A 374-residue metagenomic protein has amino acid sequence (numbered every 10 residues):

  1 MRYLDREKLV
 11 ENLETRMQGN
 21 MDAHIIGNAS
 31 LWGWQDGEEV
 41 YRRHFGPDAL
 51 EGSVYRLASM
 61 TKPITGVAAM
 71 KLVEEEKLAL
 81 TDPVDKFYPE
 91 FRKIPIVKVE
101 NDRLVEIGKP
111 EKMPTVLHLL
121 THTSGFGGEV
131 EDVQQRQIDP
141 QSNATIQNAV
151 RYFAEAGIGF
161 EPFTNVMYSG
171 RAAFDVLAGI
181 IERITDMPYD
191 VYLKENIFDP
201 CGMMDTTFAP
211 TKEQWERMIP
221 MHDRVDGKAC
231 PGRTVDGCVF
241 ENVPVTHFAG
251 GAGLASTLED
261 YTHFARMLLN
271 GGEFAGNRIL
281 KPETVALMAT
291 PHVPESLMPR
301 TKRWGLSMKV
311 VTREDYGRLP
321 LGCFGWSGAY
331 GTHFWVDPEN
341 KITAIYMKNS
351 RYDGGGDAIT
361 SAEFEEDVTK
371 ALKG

Functional and structural regions predicted by a protein language model:
Y3-A58, K77, K93-E100, V105 (+3 more regions): Short, conserved catalytic-motif segment at the N-terminal edge
E11-Q18, G37, R56-V84, F174-E182 (+2 more regions): Active-site SXXK
P47-A49, S350-D353: A short acidic/small-residue loop/turn micro-motif
D85-I94: Acidic helix-start/capping segments at beta-turn-to-alpha-helix junctions
I94-L321: Short, surface-exposed loop or secondary-structure junction motifs that flank catalytic or metal-binding residues
W335, K341-S350: Short, well-ordered beta-strand elements
R351-G374: Generic C-terminus detector
